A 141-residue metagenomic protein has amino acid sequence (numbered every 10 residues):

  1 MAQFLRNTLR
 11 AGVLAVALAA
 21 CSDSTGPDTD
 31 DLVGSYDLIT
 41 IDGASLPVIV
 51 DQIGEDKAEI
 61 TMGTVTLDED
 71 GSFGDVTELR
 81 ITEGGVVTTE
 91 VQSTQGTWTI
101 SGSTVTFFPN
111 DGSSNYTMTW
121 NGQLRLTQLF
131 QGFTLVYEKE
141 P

Functional and structural regions predicted by a protein language model:
M1-G12: Bacterial N-terminal signal peptides that target proteins for export
A17-A20: C-terminal motif of bacterial Sec signal peptides marking the signal peptidase cleavage site
S22-P141: Lipid interaction determinants
